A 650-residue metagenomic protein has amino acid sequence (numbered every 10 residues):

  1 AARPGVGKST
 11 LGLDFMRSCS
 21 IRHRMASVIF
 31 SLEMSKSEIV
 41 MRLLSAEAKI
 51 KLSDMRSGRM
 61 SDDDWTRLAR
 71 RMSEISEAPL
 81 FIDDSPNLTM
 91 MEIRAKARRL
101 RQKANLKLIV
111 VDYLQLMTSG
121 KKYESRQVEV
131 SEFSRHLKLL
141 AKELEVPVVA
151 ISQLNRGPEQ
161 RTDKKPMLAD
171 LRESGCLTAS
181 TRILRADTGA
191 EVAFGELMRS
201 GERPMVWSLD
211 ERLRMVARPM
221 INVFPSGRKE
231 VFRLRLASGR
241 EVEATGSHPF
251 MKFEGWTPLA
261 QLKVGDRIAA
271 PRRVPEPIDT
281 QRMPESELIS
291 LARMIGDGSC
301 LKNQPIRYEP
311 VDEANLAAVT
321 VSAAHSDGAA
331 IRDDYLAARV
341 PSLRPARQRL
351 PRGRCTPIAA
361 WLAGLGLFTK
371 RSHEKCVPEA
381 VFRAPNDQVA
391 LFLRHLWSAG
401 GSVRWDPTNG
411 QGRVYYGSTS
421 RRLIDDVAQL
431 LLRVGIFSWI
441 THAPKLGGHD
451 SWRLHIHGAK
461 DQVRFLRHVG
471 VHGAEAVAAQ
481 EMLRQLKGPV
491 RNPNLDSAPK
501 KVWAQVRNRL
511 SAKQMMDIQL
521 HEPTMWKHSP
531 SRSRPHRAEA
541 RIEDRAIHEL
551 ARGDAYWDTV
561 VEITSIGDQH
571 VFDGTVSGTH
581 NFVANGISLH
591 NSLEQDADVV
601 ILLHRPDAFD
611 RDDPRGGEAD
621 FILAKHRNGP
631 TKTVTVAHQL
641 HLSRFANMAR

Functional and structural regions predicted by a protein language model:
P4: The conserved Walker
K8: Conserved lysine of the Walker
D14, S18-N105, S119, V634-A637: Cytosolic-facing regulatory segments adjacent to core modules
M90-L106, R135-L144, P158-G175, S592-R650: C-terminal regions of RecA-like/P-loop NTPase motor modules
L106-I151: Helical hairpin unit composed of two closely spaced alpha helices linked by a short loop
L177, F194-G201, L262, G574: Short, well-ordered loop/turn sites that connect or cap secondary structure elements
L177-V192: Protein maturation boundaries and topogenic segments
D210-N591: Internal intein/HINT superfamily modules and their associated LAGLIDADG
